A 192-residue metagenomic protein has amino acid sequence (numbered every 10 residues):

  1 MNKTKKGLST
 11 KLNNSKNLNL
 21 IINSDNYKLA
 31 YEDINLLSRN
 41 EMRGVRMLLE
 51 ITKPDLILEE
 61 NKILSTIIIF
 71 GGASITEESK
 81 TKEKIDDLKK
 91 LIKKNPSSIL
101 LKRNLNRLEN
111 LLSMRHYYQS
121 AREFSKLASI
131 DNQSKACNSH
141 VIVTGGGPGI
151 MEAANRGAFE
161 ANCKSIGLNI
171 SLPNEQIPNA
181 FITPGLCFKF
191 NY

Functional and structural regions predicted by a protein language model:
M1-N2: Extended, well-folded catalytic/binding cores that form a central cleft or groove in large enzyme and scaffold domains
K5-L168: Glycine-rich beta-alpha loop segments
L168-Y192: Active-site rim loops that border cofactor/substrate pockets in soluble metabolic enzymes
